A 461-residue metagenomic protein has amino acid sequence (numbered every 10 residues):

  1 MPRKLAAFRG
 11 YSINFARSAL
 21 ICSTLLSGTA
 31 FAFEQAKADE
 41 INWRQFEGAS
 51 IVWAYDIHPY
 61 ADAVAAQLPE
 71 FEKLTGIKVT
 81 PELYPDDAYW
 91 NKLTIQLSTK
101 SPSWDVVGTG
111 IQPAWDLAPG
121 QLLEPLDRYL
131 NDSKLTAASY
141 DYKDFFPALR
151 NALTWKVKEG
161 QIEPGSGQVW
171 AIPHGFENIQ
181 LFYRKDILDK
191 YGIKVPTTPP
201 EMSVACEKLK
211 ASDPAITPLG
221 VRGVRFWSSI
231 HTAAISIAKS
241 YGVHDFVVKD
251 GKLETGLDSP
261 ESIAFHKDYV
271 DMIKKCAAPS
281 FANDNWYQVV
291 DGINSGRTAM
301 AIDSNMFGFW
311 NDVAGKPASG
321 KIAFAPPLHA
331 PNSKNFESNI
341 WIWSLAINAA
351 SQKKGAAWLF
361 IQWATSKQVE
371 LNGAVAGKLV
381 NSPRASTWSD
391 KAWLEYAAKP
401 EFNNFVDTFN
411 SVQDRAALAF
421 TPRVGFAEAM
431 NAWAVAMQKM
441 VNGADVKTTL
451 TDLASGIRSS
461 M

Functional and structural regions predicted by a protein language model:
F33-Q45, A114-N178, A323-A325: Hinge/lid segment of periplasmic solute-binding proteins
W43-G48, D127-A148, G223-V224, Y241-A264 (+3 more regions): Short, solvent-exposed loop/beta-turn-alpha elements that line the ligand-binding surface or hinge of extracytoplasmic
E47-H58, I77-E82, D105-V106, W170 (+2 more regions): Short, well-ordered beta-strand elements
A66-A152, D189-T197, V290-G292, G296-M300 (+1 more regions): Extracytoplasmic "Venus flytrap"/periplasmic binding protein-like
E70, Y129, V290, M306-V313 (+3 more regions): Mature extracytoplasmic/periplasmic domains
L83, G251, S338-N339, K399-I457 (+1 more regions): C-terminal capping/gating helix-and-loop segments adjacent to ligand/active sites or protein-protein/ligand interfaces
K156-H174, I179, S203-E254, T298: Extracytoplasmic/periplasmic solute-binding protein
C206-K208, V248-A282: Glycine-centered hinge/linker elements that transmit conformational signals in sensory and ligand-binding systems
